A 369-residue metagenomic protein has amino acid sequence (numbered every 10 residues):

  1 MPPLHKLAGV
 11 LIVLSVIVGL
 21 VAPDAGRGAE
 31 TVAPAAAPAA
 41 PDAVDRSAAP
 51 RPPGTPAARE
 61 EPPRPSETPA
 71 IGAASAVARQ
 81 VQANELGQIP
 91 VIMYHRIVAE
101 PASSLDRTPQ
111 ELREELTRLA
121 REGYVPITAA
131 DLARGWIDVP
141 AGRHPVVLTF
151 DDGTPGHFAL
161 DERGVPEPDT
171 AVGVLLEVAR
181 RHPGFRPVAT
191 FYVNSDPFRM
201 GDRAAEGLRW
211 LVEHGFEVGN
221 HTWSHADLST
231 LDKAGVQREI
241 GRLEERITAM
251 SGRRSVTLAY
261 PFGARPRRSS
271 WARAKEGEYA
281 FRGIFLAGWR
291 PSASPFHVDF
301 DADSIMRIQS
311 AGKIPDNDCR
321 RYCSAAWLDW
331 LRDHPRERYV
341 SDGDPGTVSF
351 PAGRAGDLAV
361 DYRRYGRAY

Functional and structural regions predicted by a protein language model:
M1-V13: N-terminal export and membrane-targeting signals
S15, G19, V44-T149, T154-E162 (+2 more regions): C-terminal active-site subregion of NodB/CE4 polysaccharide deacetylases
I17-A39, A43, A48: C-terminal region of N-terminal signal peptides and the immediate post-cleavage residues of exported proteins
V81-N84, V139-P140, L175-R186, M200-G219 (+3 more regions): Acidic (Asp/Glu)-rich catalytic clusters
P90-M93, Y124-A129, V147-L148, A171-G201 (+3 more regions): Short, well-structured secondary-structure segments
E114, T170-E177, E206, W210 (+2 more regions): Alpha-helical scaffolding segments of alpha/beta enzyme cores, especially the outer helices of TIM-barrel or partial
E162, F191-P197, S224-K233: Surface-exposed cleft-lining segments at the edges of enzyme active sites
N194, W223-S224, G263, W289: Histidine- and/or cysteine-centered catalytic micro-motif in compact active-site loops
